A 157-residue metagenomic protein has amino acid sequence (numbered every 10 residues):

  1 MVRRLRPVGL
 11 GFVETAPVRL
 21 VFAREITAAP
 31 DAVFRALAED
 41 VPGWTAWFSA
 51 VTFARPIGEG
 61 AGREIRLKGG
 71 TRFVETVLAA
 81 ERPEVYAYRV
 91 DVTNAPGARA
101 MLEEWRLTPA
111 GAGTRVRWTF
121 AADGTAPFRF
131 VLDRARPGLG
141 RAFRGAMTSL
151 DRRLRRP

Functional and structural regions predicted by a protein language model:
M1-R55: Hydrophobic ligand-binding cavity/cleft-lining segments
V2-L5, A121-P157: A conserved amphipathic terminal alpha-helix motif
V8-F12, R63-E64, D91-N94: Short, P/G- and charge-enriched loop/turn segments at secondary-structure junctions
R35-A46, R82, R144, T148 (+1 more regions): Short, intrinsically disordered, mixed-charge
T45, F53-A54, K68-R115, A121 (+1 more regions): Hydrophobic-ligand binding "helix-grip"
I57-G62: Short coil-to-beta transition motif at edge beta-strands of beta-rich domains
